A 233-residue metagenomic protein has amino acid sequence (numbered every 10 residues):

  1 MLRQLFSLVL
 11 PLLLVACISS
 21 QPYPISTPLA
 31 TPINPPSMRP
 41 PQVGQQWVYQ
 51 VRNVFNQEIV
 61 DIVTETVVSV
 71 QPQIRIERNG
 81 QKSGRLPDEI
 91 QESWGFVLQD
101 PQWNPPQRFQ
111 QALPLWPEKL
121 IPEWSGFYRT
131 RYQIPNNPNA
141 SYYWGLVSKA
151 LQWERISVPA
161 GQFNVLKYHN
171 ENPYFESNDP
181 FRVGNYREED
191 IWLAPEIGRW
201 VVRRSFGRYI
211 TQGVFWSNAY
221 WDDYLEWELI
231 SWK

Functional and structural regions predicted by a protein language model:
M1-Q4: Positively charged n-region of N-terminal signal peptides that target proteins for export
S7-A16: Bacterial N-terminal signal peptides
S7-L8, S37-R39, P106, L113-P114 (+1 more regions): Alpha-helical interaction segments
I18-D88, N136-K233: Acidic, serine/threonine-rich low-complexity disordered tracts
N79-R131: An acidic-aromatic
